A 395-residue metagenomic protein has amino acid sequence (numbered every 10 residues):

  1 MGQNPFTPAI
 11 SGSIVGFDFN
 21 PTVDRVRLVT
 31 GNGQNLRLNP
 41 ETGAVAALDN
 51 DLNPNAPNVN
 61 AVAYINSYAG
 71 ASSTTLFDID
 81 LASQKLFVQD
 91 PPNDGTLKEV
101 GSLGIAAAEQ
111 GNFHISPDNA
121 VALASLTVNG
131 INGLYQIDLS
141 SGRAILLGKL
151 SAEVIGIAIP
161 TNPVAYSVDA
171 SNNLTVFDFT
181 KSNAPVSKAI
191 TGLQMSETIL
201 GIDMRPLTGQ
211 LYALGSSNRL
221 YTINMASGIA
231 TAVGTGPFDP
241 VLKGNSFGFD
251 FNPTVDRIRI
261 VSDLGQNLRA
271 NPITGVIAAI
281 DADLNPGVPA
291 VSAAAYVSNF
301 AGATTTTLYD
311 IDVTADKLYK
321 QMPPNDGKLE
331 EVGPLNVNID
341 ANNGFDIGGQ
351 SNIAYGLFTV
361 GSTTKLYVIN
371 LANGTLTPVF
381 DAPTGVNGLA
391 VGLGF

Functional and structural regions predicted by a protein language model:
M1-P8, A44-N53, T96-G104, R143-K149 (+5 more regions): A short beta-strand motif characteristic of beta-propeller blades
F6-V23, N58-S72, A107-N119, G156-N162 (+5 more regions): Structural signature of eukaryotic scaffold interfaces centered on beta-propeller domains
T22, G31-N32, S72, L81-A82 (+12 more regions): Short loop/turn segments that connect beta-strands within the blades of beta-propeller domains, predominantly WD40
R25-L28, A71, T75-D78, V121-S125 (+6 more regions): Conserved beta-propeller blade signature
Q34-N39, S83-D90, G130-Q136, N172-V176 (+4 more regions): Structural motif
N35, I159-K181: An edge-strand/N-cap motif at the start of beta-rich repeat modules
N39-G43, D90-D94, D138-S141, F179-S182 (+4 more regions): Short loop/turn segments that connect beta-strands within beta-propeller blades
G133, L139-T161, L371-F395: Blade-level signature of beta-propeller repeat domains, shared across WD40, Kelch, NHL, RCC1 and BNR/Asp-box propellers
